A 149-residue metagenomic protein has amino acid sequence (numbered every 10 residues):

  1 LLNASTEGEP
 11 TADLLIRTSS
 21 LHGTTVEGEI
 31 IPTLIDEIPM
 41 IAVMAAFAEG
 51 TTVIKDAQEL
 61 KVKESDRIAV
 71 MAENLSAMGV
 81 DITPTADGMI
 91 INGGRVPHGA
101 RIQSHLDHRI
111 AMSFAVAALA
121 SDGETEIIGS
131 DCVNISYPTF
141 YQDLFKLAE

Functional and structural regions predicted by a protein language model:
L1-I31, M78-L106, F145-E149: Self-splicing inteins and homing endonuclease
L1-L2, V53-K55: Acidic/polar loop patches that form or flank catalytic/metal-binding clefts of enzymes that bind anionic ligands
G8, P32, L60-K63, I102 (+1 more regions): Catalytic cores of large soluble enzymes that bind and process phosphate-bearing ligands
S19, P32-V53, R67-T83, H105-E126 (+1 more regions): Proline/glycine-anchored alpha-helix kink/cap motifs
V26, K55-Q58, H98-A100, T125-E126: A short, structure-level motif marking secondary-structure boundaries and short turns
E27-E29, D56-S65, M71, G88-G94 (+1 more regions): A short beta-alpha structural unit
S121-D122, G129-I135: A short, acidic, flexible beta-alpha connecting loop/helix-capping segment that sits on the rim of active
